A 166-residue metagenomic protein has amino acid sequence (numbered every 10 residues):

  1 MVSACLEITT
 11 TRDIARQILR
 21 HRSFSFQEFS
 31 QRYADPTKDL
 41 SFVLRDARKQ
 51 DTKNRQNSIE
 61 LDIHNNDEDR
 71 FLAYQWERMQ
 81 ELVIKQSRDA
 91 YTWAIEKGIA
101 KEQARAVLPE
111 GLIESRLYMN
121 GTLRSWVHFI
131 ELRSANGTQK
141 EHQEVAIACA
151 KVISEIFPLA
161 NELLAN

Functional and structural regions predicted by a protein language model:
M1-N166: Family-specific signature for flavin-dependent thymidylate synthase
